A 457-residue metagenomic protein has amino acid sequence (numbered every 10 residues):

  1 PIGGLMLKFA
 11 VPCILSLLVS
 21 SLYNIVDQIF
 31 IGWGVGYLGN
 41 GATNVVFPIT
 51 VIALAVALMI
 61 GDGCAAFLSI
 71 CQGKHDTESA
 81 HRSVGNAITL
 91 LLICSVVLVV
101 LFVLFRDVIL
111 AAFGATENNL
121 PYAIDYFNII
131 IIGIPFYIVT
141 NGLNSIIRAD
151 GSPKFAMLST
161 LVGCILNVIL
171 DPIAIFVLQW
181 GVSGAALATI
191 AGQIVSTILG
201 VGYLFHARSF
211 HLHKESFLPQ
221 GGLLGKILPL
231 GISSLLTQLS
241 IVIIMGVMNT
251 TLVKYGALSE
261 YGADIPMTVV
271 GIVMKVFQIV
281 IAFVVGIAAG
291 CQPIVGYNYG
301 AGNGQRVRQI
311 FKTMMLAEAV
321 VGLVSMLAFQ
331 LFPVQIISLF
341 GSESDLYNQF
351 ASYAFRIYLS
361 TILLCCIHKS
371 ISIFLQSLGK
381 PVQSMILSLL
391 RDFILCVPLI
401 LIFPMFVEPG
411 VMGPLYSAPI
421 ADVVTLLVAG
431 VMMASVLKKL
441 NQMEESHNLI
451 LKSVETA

Functional and structural regions predicted by a protein language model:
P1-A10, L68-G133, V177-I232, V295-T361 (+1 more regions): Short alpha-helical transmembrane segments in multi-pass integral membrane proteins
G3-L22, V26, I49-V56, I132 (+5 more regions): Residue-level signal for short hydrophobic patches within transmembrane helices of multi-pass membrane transporters
K8-D27, I129, G163, G192-S196 (+3 more regions): Transmembrane helical elements of multi-pass membrane transporters/channels
L22-N40, L110-E117, I173-W180, V242-I272 (+4 more regions): Helix-terminus/linker motif at the lipid-water interface of multi-pass membrane proteins
V35-P48, A123, F127, A186 (+3 more regions): Small-residue hotspots at the loop-to-helix junctions and early N-terminal turns of transmembrane alpha-helices
N40-V100, Y137-A156, V269-L327, L331-P333 (+1 more regions): Small-residue-rich hydrophobic transmembrane alpha-helices
I52, N167-P172, T197-V201, I279-A282 (+3 more regions): Hydrophobic transmembrane alpha-helices of multi-pass small-molecule transporters
G61, I130-R148, A156-C164, A185-I198 (+4 more regions): Short runs within selected transmembrane alpha-helices of multi-pass transporters and secretion channels
